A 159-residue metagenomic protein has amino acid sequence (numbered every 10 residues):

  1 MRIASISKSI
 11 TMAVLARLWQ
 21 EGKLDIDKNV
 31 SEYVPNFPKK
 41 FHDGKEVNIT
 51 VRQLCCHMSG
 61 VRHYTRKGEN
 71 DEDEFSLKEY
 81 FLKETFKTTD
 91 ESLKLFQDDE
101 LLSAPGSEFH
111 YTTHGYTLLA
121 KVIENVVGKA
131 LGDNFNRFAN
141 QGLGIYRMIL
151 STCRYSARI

Functional and structural regions predicted by a protein language model:
M1-Q53, S103-H114: Short active-site loop at a secondary-structure junction that contains or immediately precedes the catalytic residue(s)
H42-I159: Short, surface-exposed loop or secondary-structure junction motifs that flank catalytic or metal-binding residues
